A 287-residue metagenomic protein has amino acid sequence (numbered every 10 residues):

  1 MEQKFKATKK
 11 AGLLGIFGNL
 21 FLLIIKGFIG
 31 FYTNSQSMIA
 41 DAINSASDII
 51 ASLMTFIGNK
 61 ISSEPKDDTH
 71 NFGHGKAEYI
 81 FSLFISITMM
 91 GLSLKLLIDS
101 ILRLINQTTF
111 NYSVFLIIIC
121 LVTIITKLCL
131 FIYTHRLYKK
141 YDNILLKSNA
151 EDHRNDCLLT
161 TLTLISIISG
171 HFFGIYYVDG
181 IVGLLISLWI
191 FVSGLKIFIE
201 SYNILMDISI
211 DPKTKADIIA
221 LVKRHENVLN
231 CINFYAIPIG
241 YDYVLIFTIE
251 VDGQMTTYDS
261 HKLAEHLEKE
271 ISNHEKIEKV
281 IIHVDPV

Functional and structural regions predicted by a protein language model:
E2-G18, L22-I25, Y32-T33, S37-I43 (+1 more regions): Alpha-helical transmembrane segments and adjacent TM-loop junctions that form the membrane-embedded core of multi-pass
